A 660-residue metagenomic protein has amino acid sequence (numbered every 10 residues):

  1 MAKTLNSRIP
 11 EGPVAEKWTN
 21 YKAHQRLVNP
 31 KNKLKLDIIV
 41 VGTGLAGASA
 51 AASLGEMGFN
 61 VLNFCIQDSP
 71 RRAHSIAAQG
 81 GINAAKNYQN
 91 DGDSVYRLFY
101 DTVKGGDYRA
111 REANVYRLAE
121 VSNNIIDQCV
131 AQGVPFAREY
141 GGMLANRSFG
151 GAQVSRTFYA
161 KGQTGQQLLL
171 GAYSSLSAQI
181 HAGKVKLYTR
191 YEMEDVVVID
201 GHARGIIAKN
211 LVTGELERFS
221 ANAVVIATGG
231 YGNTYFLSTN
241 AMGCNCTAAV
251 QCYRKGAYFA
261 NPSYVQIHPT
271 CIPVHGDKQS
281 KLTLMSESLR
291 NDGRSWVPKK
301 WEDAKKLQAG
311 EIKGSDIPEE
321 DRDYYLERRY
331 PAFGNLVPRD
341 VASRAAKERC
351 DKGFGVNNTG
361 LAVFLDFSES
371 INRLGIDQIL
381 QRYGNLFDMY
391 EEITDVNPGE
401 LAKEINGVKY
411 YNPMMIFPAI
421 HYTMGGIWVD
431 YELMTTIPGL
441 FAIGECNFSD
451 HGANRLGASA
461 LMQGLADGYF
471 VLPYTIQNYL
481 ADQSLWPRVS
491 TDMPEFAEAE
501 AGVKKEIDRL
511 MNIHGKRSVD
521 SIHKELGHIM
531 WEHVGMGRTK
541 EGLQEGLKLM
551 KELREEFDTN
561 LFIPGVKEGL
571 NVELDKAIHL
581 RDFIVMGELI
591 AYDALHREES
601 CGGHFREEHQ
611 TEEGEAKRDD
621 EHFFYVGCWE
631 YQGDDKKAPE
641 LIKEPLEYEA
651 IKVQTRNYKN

Functional and structural regions predicted by a protein language model:
N20, Q25-V28, N32-D37, A50-S53 (+10 more regions): Glycine- and aromatic-enriched mobile tails/lids
L34-L36, G214-A223, T436: Core beta-strand elements of the Rossmann-like FAD/NAD(P) dinucleotide-binding domain in flavoenzyme oxidoreductases
G42-L45: Glycine-rich Rossmann-fold phosphate-binding loop(s) that bind the pyrophosphate of adenine dinucleotide cofactors
F59-C65, N261: Short beta-strand "acidic-cap" motif of Rossmann-like dinucleotide-binding folds
D68-Y100, Q266-T270, Q279-K281: Conserved N-terminal glycine-rich FAD pyrophosphate-binding loop of Rossmann-like flavoproteins
Q128-E215, A227, C271-S286, R290: Conserved redox-cofactor binding core of oxidoreductases
A223-L282, H451-Y474: Glycine-rich loop(s) and the adjacent beta-strand/alpha-helix scaffold that form part
Q251, A257-K403, Y474-Q477: An anion/pyrophosphate-binding glycine-rich loop and adjacent beta-alpha core in soluble alpha-beta enzymes
